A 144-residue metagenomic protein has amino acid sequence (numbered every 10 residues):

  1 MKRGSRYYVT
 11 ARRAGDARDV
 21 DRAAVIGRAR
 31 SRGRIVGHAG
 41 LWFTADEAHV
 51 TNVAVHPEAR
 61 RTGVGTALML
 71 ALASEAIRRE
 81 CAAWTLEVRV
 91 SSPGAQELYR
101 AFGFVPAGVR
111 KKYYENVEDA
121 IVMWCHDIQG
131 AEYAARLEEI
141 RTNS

Functional and structural regions predicted by a protein language model:
M1-R32: Active-site rim helix/loop that mediates acceptor-substrate recognition in acyltransferases
V9, G37-A39, A48, V53 (+2 more regions): Conserved GNAT-family N-acetyltransferase fold
S31-G37, T44, G94: Glycine-rich acetyl-CoA-binding "A-motif" of GNAT/NAT acetyltransferases
R32-R34, T62, I77-R78: Nucleotide and nucleotide-moiety/phosphate-recognizing core
W42, D46-P57, T66, E87 (+1 more regions): Conserved acetyl-CoA binding element of GNAT-fold acetyltransferases
V55, R61-S74, P93, E97-A101: Conserved acetyl-CoA-binding loop-helix of GNAT-fold acetyltransferases
M69, A76-E87, L98, R110: Conserved GNAT acetyl-CoA-binding A-motif
T85-E87, R100, V105-V122, A134 (+1 more regions): Conserved catalytic-core motifs of GNAT/GCN5-like acyltransferases
